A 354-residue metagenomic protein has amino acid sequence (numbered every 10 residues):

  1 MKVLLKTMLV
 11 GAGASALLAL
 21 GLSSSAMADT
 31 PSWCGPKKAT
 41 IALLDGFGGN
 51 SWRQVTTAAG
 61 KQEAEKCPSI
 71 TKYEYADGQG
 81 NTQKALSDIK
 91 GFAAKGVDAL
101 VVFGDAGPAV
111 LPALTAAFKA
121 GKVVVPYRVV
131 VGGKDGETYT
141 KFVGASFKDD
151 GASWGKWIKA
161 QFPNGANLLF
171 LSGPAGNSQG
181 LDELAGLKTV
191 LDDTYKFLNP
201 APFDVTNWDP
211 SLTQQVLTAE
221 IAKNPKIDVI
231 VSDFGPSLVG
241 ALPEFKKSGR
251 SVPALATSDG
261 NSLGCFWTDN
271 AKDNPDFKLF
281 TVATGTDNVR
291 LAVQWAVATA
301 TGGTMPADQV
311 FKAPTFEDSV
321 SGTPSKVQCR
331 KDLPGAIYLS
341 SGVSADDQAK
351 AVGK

Functional and structural regions predicted by a protein language model:
M1-A12: Bacterial N-terminal signal peptides that target proteins for export
V3-L5, M27-K354: A residue-level marker of the well-folded mature domains of exported/periplasmic proteins
S15-A26, G260: C-terminal segment of classical bacterial N-terminal signal peptides
